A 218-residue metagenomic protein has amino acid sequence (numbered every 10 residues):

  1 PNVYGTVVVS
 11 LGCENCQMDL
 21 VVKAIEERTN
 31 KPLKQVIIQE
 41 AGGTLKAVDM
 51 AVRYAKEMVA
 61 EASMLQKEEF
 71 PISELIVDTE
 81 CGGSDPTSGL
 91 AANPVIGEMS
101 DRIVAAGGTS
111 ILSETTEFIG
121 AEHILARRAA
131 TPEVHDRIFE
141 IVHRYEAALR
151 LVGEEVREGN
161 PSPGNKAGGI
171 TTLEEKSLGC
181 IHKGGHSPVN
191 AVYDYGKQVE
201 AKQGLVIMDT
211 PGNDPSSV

Functional and structural regions predicted by a protein language model:
P1, S10, E74, T79 (+1 more regions): Anaerobic metallocofactor- and corrinoid-dependent redox/one-carbon enzyme cores, especially those from methanogenesis
P1-L65, E74-I76, R137, R144 (+1 more regions): Alpha/propeptide regions of enzymes that mature by internal proteolysis
K23, K31-K34, K46, K56 (+6 more regions): Context-gated lysine
